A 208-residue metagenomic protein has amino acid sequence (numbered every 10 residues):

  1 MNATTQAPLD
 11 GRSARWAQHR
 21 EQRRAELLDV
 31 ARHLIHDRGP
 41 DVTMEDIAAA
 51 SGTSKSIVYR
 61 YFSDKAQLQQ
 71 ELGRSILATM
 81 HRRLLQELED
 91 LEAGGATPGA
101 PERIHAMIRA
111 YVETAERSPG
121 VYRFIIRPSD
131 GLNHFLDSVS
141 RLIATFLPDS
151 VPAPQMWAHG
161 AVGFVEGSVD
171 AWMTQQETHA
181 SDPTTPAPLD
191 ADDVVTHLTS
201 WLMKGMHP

Functional and structural regions predicted by a protein language model:
M1-D41, E45-A49, Q67-Q70: Basic, helix-initiating cap at the start of DNA-binding domains
Q22, I35, A66-T79, R83 (+4 more regions): Alpha-helical DNA-contacting segments of helix-turn-helix folds
T43, Y122-I126, S181: Short, hydrophobic secondary-structure boundary micro-motifs
G52-F62: Short hydrophobic/aromatic patch on the recognition helix
E71, L85-G120, W157, A161 (+1 more regions): Hydrophobic alpha-helical connector segments
A93-P98, E177-L189: Intrinsically disordered, low-complexity terminal tails and inter-domain linkers enriched for S/T/G/P/D/E
I126-D170, L189-T196, S200-M203: Amphipathic alpha-helical packing segments from all-alpha helical-bundle domains
